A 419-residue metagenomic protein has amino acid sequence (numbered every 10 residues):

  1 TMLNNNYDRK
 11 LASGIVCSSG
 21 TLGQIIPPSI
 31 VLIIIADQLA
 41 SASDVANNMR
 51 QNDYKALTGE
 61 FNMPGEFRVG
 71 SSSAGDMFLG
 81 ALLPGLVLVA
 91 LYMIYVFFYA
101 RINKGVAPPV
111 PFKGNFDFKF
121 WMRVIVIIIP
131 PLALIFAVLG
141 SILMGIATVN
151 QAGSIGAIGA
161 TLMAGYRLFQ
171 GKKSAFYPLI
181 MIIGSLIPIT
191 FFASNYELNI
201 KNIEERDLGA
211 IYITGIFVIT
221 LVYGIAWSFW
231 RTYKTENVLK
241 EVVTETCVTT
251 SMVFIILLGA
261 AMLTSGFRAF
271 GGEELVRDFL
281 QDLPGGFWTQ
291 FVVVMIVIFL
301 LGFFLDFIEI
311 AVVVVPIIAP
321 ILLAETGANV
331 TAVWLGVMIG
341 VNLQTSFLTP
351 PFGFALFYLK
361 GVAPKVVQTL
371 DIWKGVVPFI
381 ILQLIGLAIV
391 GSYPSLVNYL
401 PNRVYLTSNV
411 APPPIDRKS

Functional and structural regions predicted by a protein language model:
T1-K418: Alpha-helical transmembrane segments of multi-pass membrane transport proteins
